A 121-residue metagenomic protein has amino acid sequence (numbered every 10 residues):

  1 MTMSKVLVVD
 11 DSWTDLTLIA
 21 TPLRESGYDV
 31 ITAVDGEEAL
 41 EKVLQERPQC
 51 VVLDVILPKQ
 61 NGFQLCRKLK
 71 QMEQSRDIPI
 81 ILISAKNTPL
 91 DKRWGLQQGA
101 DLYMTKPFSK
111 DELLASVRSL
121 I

Functional and structural regions predicted by a protein language model:
L16, P58, R76, T88: The feature encodes the CheY-like receiver
T17-E25: Charged docking surfaces used in two-component/phosphorelay signaling
G27-V34, K42: Short hydrophobic/Thr-rich beta-strand motif most characteristic of the beta2 strand and flanking loop of CheY-like
D35-E38, N61-L65: Acidic catalytic/metal-coordinating carboxylates
E46-V52, L57: Active-site beta3 strand of CheY-like receiver
Q64, N87-L102, A115: Alpha4 helix (beta4-alpha4-beta5 surface) of REC/receiver domains from two-component response regulators
F108-V117: C-terminal output helix
